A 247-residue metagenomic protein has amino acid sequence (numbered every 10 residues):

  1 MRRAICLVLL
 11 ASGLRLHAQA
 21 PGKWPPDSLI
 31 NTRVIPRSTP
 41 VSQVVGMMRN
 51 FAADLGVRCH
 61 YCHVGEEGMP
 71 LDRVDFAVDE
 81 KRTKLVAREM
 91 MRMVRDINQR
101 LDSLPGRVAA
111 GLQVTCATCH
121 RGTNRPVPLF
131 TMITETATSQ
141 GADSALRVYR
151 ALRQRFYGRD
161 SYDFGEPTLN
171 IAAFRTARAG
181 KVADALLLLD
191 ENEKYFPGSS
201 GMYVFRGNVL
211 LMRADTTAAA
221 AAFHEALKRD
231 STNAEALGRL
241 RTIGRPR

Functional and structural regions predicted by a protein language model:
Q19-R178, P197-G198, T232, G238: Sequence context surrounding c-type heme c attachment/ligation sites in exported
R153, Y157-D160, E193, L227 (+1 more regions): A conserved position within tetratricopeptide repeats
